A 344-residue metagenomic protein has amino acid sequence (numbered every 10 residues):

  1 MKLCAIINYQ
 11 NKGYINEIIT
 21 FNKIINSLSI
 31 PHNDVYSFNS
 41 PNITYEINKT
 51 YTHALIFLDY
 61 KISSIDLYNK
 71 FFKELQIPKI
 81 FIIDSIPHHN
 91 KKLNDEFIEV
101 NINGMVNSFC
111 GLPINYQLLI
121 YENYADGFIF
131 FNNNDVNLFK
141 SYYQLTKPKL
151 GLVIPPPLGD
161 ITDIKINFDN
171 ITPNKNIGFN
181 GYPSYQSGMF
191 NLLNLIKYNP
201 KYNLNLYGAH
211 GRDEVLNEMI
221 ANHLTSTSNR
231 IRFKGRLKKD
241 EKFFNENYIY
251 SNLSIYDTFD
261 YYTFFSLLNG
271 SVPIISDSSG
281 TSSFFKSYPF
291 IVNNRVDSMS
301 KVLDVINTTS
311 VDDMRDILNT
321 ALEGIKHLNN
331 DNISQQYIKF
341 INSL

Functional and structural regions predicted by a protein language model:
N16-T20, S184-Y198: A conserved mid-protein helix/loop that constitutes part of the nucleotide-sugar donor-binding site
I19, D297, V311-L344: A charged, aromatic-enriched C-terminal amphipathic alpha-helix characteristic of glycosyltransferases across folds
V100-F128: Membrane-proximal helix-turn-helix segments that form the acceptor-binding/catalytic region of lipid-linked
N134-D135, V153-I164, G211: Short beta-strand->alpha-helix junction loop in the catalytic core of nucleotide-activated group-transfer enzymes
L204-E218, F233: Glycosyltransferase donor-sugar binding loop
N217-L237: Nucleotide-activated donor-binding/catalytic signature segment of Leloir-type glycosyltransferases, i.e., the conserved
I255: Aromatic "clamp/platform" in nucleotide-sugar-dependent glycosyltransferases that forms part of the donor/acceptor
V272-I275: Short hydrophobic beta-strand element within catalytic cores of glycosyltransferases and related nucleotide-activated
